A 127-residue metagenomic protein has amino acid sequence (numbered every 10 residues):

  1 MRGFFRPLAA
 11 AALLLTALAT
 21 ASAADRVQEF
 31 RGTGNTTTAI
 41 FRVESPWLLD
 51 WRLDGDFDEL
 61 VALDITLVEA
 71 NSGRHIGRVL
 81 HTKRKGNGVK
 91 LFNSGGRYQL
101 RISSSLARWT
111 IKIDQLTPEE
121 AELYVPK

Functional and structural regions predicted by a protein language model:
M1-A9: Bacterial N-terminal signal peptides that target proteins for export
A12-A21: Hydrophobic h-region of N-terminal signal peptides that target proteins for export in Gram-negative bacteria
S22-K127: Acidic, Ser/Thr/Pro
